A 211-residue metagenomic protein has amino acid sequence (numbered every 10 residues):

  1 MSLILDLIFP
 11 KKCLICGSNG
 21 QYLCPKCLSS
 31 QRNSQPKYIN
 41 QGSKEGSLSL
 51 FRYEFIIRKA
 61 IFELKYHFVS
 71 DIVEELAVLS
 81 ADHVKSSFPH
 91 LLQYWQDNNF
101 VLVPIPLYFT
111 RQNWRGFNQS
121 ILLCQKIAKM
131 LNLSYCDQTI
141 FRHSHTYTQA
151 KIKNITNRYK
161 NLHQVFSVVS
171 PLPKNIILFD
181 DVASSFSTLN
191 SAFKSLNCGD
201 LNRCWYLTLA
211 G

Functional and structural regions predicted by a protein language model:
M1-G211: Glycine-rich phosphate/pyrophosphate-handling loop used in enzymes and phosphotransfer proteins
